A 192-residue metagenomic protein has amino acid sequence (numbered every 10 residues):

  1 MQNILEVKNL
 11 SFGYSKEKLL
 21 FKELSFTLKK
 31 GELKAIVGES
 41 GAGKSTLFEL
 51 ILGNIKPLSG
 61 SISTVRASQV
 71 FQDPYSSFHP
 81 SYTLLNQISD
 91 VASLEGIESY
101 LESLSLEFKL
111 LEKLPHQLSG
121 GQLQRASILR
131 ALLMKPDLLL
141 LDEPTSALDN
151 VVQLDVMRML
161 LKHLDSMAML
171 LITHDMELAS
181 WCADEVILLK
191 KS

Functional and structural regions predicted by a protein language model:
M1-V7, S11-E23, K56: A short, flexible loop at the N-terminus of ABC-type nucleotide-binding domains that lies
V37-E39: The feature captures the beta-strand-to-loop junction immediately N-terminal to the Walker
L52: Helix-to-loop junction immediately C-terminal to a conserved catalytic motif
D73, P80-G96: Q-loop/switch helix immediately C-terminal to the Walker
L114-L118, Q122: Conserved ABC ATPase signature
L133-D137: A short, proline-enriched helix->beta-strand linker immediately N-terminal to the Walker B motif in ABC-type P-loop
L139-E143: Catalytic Walker B motif of ABC-type/P-loop ATPase nucleotide-binding domains
